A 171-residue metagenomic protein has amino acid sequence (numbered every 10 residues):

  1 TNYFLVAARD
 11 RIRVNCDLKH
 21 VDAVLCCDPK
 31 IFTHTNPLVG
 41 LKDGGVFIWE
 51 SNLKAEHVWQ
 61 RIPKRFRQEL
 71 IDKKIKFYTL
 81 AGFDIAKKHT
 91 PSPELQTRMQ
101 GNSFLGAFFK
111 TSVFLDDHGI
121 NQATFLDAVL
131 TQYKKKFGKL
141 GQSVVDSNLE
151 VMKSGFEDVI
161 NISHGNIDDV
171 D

Functional and structural regions predicted by a protein language model:
T1-D171: Active-site cofactor/cluster-binding pocket
